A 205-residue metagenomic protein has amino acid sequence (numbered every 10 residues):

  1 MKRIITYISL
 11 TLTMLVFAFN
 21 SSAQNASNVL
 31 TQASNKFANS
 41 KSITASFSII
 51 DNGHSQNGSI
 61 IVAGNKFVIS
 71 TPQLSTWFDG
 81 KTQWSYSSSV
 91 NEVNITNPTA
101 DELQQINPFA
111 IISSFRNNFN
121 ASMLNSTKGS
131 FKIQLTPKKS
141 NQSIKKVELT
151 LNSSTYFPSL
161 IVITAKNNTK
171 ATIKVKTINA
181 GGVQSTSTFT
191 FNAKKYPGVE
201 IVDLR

Functional and structural regions predicted by a protein language model:
M1-Y7: Positively charged n-region of N-terminal signal peptides that target proteins for export
I5, L15, F19-H54, K66 (+2 more regions): N-terminal leader/targeting segments and the immediate start of mature chains
K41-I43, Q56, N65, P72-L74 (+6 more regions): Envelope-exposed proteins and targeting segments
F47, T71, S87, L135-P137: Residue-level recognition of conserved beta-strand positions in structured domain cores
N57-I106, K166, A171-T172: An acidic-aromatic
P98-G129: Flexible, surface-exposed loop/linker segments and immediately adjacent secondary-structure boundaries
N120, S126-L204: Gly/Pro-enriched, hydrophobic low-complexity segments that function as extracytoplasmic propeptides/linkers
